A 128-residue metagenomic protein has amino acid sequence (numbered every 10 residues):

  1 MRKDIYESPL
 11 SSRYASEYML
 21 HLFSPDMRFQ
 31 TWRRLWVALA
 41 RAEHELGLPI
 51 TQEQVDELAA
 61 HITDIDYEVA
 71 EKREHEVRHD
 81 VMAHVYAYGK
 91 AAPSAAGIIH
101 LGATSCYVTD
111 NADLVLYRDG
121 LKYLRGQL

Functional and structural regions predicted by a protein language model:
M1-L128: A helix-coil-helix interface module used to build multimeric assemblies and to scaffold catalytic/cofactor sites
